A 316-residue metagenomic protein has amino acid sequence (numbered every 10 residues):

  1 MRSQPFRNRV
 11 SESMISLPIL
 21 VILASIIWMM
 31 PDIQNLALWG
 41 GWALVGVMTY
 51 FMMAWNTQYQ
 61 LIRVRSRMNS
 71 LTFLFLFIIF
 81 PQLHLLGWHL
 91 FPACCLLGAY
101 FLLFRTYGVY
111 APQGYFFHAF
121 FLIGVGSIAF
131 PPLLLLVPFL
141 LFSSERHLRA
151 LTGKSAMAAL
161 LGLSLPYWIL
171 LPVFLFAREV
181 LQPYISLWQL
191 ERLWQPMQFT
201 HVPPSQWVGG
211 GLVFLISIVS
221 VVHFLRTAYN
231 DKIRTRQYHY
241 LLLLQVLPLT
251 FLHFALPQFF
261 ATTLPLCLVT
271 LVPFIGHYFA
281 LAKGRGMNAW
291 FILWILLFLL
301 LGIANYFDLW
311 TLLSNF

Functional and structural regions predicted by a protein language model:
R9-I26, R67-L76, G162-L165, L243-L249 (+1 more regions): Alpha-helical transmembrane segments
I22-M29, Y184-W207, S220-F224: Juxtamembrane membrane-water interface segments that cap and precede transmembrane helices
M48-M52, N56, C95-L103, F214-S217 (+1 more regions): Transmembrane alpha-helical segments
S66-P81, A93-L97, A119: Membrane-embedded helix bundles of polyisoprenyl
P81, Y115-A129: Membrane-interface alpha helices of multi-pass inner-membrane proteins
A99-G114: Membrane-interface transmembrane helices that cradle and orient dolichyl/undecaprenyl
L136-L161: Perimembrane helix-loop-helix junctions
V222-A282: Membrane-water interface signatures at transmembrane helix termini and the short loops that connect adjacent helices
